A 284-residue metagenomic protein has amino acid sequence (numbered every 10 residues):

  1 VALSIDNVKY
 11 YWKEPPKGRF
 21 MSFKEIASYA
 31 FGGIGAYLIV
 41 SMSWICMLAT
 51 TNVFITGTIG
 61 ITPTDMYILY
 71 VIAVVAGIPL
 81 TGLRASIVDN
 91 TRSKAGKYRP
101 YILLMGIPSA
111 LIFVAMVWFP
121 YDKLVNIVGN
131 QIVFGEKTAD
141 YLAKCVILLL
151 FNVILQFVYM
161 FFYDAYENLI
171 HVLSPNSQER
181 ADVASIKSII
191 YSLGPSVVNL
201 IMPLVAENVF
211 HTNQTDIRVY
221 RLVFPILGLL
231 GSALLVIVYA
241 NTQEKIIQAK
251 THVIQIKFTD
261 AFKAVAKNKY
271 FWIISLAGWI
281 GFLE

Functional and structural regions predicted by a protein language model:
A2-E284: Membrane-embedded alpha-helical bundles of multi-pass transporters/translocases, especially carrier/permease families
